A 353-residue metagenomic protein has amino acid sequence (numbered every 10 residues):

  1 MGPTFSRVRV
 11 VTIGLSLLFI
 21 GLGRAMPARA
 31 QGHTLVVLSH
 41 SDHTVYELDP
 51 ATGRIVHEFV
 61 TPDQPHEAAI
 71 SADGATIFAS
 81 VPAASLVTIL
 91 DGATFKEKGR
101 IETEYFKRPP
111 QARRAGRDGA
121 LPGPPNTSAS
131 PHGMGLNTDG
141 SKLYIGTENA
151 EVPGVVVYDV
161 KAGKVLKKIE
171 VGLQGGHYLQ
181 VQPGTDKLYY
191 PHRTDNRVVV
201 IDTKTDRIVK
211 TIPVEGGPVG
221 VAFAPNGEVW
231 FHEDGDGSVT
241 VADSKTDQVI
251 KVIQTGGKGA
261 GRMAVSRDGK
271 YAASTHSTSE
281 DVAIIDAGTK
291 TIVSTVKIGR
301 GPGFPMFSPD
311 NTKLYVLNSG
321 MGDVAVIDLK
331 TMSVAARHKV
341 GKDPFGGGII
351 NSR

Functional and structural regions predicted by a protein language model:
M1-R7: N-terminal secretory signal peptides that target proteins for export/translocation
F5, S16-R353: Predominantly soluble domains enriched in secretory-pathway, periplasmic, or organellar proteins
R9-G14: N-terminal export leaders
